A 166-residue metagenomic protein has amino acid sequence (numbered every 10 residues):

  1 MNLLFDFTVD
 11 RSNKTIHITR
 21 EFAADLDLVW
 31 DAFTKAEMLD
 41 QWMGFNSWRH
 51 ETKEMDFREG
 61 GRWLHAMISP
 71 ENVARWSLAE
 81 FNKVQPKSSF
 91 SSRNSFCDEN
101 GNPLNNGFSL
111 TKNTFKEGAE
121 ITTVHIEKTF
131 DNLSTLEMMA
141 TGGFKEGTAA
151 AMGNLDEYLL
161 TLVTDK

Functional and structural regions predicted by a protein language model:
M1-R49: Hydrophobic ligand-binding cavity/cleft-lining segments
N13-T19, L26, R62, W76 (+3 more regions): Intrinsic-disorder/low-complexity, polar/charged segments enriched in Ser/Thr/Lys/Arg/Asp/Glu/Gln
H17, E37-W76, K166: Short beta-edge strand/loop motif at the mouth of beta-sheet-based domains
R20, T52-M55, S77-K83, F108-K116: Hydrophobic/aromatic beta-strand elements that line small-molecule binding cavities or substrate pockets in beta-rich
L26-D27, D56-R58, N82-S89, T114-T123: A short, structured loop/turn motif at beta-sheet edges
V29, L39, W63, F81 (+4 more regions): Hydrophobic pocket/interface hotspot
R93, N100-E146: Beta-strand/loop substructures that line and gate deep hydrophobic ligand-binding cavities in soluble
L160-K166: Short, highly charged C-terminal tails/helix-capping segments
